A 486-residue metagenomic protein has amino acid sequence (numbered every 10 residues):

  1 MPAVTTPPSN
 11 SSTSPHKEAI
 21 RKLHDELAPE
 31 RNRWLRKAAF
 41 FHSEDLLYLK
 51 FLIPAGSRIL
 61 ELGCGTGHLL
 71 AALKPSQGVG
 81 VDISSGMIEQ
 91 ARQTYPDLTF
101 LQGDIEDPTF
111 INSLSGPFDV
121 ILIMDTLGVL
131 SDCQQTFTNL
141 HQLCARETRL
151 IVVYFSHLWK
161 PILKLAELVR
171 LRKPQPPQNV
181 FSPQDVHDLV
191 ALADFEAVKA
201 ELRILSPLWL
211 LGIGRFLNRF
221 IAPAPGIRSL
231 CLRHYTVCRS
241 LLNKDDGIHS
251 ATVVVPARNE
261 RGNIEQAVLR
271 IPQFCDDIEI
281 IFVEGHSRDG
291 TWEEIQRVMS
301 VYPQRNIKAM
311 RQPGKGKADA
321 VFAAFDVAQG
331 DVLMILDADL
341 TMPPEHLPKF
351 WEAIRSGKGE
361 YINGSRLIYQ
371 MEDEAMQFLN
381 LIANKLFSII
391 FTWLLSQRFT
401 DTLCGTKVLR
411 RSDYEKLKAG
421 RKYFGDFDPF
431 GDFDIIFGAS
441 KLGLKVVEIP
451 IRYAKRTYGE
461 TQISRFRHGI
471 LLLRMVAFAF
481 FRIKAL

Functional and structural regions predicted by a protein language model:
P2-N10, N218-A251, V255, E260-G262 (+2 more regions): Hydrophobic helical membrane-anchoring modules
T5-A55, L211, I221-A222: Conserved class I S-adenosyl-L-methionine
G65-D107: Class I SAM-dependent methyltransferase SAM/SAH-binding core
L101-G103, W292-V327: Conserved donor nucleotide-binding strand/loop of the catalytic core
Q134-R146: A short glycine-rich, Lys/Arg-flanked "PGG" loop and its adjoining helix->strand segment in the class I
W159-P174, N179, M310-V327, P344-G425 (+3 more regions): Acceptor/aglycone-binding surface of glycosyltransferases and processive sugar-polymer synthases
E284-E293: A conserved acidic beta->alpha catalytic loop
L333: Short aromatic/hydrophobic "clamp" motif used to bind/position activated sugar donors
